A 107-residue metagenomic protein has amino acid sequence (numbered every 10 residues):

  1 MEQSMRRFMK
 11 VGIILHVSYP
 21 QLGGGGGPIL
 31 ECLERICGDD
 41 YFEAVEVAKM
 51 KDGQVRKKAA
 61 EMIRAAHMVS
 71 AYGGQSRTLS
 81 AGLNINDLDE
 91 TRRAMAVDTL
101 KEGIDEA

Functional and structural regions predicted by a protein language model:
M1-D105: N-terminal pre-domain/capping segments
